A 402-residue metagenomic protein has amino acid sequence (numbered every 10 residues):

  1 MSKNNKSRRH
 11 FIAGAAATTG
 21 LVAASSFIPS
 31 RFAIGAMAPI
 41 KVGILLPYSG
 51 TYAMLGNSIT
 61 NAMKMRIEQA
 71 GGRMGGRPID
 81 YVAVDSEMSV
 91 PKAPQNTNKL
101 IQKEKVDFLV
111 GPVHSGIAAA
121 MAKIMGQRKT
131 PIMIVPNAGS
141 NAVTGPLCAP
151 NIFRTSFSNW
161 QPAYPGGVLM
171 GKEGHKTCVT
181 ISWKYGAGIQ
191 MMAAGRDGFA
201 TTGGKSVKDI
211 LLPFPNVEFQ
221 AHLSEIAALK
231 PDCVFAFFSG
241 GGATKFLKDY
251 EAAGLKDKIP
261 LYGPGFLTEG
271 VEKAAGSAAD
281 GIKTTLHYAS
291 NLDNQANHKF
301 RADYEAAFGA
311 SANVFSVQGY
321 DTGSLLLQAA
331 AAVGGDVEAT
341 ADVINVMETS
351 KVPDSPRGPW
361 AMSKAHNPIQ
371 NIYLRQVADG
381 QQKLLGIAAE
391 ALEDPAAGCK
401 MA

Functional and structural regions predicted by a protein language model:
M1-V22: N-terminal secretory signal peptides and thylakoid transit peptides that target proteins across membranes
F32-I44, G75-P78, G171-G174: Immediate post-signal peptide segment of exported/extracytoplasmic ligand-binding proteins
G43-A62, R66, V84-P91, V113-H114 (+3 more regions): Extracytoplasmic "Venus flytrap"
M54-I59, Q69, R73-V143, T155 (+1 more regions): Beta-alpha junction/loop-to-helix N-cap segments that form part of ligand/metal-binding clefts
Q95, N141-A142, P150-A253, S290-K299: Extracellular/periplasmic Venus flytrap/periplasmic-binding protein
K105-V113, I134-P136, V179-S182, K230-G240 (+3 more regions): Periplasmic-binding protein-like
D249-Y320, A331-V337, A388-M401: Extracellular/periplasmic periplasmic-binding protein-like sensory domains
A306-S316, L327-L384: Segments of small-molecule ligand-sensing domains
